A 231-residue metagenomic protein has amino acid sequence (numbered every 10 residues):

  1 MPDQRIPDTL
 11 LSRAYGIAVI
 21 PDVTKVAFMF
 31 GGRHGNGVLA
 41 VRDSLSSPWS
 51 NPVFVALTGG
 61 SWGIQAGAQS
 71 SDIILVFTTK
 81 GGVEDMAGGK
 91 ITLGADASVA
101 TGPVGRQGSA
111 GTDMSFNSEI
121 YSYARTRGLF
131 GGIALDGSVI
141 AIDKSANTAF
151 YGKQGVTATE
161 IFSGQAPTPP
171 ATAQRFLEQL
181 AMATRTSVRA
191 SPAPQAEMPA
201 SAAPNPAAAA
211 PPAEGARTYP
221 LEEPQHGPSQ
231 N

Functional and structural regions predicted by a protein language model:
M1-N231: Small-residue-enriched, tightly packed secondary-structure blocks
